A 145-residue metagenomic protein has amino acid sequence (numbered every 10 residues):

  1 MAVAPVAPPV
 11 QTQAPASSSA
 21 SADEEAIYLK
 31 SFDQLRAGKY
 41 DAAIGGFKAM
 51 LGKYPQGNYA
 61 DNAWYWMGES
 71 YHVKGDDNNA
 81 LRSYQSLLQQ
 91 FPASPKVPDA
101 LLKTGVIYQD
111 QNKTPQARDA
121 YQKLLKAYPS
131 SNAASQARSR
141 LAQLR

Functional and structural regions predicted by a protein language model:
M1-K30, Q34-L35: Acidic, proline-/serine-/threonine-rich low-complexity intrinsically disordered segments
K53-Y59, Q90-K96, K126-S135: Short solvent-exposed coil/turn linkers within tandem alpha-helical repeat scaffolds
